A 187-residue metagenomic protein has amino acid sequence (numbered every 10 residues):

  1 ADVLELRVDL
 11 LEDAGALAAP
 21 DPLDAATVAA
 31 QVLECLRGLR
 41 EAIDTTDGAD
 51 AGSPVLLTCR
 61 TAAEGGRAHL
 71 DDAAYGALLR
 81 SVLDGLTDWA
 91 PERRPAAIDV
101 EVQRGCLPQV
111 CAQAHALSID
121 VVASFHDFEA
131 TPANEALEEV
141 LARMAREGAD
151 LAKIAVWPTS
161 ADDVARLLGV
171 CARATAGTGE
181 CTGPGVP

Functional and structural regions predicted by a protein language model:
A1-A116, D120-A133: Active-site beta->alpha loop and helix N-cap motifs at the rims of alpha/beta catalytic domains
A90, Q103-P187: Catalytic alpha/beta core domains of metabolic enzymes, predominantly
